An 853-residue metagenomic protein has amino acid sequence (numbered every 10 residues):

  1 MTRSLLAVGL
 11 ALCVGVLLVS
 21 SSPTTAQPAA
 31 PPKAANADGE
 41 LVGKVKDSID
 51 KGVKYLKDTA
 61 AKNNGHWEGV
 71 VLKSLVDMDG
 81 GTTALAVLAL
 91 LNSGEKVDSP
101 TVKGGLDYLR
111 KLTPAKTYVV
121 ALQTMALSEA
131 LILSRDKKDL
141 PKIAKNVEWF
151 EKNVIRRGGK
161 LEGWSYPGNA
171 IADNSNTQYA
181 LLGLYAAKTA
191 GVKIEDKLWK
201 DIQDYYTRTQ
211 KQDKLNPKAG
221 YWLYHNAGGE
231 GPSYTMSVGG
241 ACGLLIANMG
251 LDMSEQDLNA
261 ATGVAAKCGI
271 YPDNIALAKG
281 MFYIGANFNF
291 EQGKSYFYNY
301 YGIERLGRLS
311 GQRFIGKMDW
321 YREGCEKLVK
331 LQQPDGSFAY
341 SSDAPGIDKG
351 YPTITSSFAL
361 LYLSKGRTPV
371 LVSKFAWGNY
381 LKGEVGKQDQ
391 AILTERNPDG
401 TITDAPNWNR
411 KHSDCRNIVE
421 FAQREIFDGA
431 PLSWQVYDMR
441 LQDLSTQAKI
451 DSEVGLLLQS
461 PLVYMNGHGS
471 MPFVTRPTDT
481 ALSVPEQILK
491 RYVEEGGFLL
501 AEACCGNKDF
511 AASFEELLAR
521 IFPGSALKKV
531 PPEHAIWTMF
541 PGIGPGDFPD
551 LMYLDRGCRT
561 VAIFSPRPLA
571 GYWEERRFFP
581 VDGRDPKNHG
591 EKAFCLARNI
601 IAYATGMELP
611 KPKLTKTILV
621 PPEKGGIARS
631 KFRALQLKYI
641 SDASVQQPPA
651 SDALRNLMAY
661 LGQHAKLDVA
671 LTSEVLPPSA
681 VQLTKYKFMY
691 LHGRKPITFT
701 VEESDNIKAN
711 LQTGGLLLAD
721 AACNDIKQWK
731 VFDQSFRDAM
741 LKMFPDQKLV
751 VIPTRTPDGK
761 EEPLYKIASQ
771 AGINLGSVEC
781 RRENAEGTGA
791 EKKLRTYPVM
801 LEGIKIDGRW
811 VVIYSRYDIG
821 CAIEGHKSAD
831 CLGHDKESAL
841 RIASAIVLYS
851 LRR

Functional and structural regions predicted by a protein language model:
A7-S20: Bacterial N-terminal signal peptides
L18-A30: Signal peptide processing junction and immediate N-terminal pro/mature segment of secreted/exported proteins
Q27-K51, H66-T101, L112-E148, K152-K200 (+4 more regions): An alpha-helical repeat/solenoid feature that recognizes helix-turn-helix modules
L56-T82, D98-A115, R440-D451, V669-P677: Internal amphipathic alpha-helical repeat/solenoid segments
L88, Q123-M125, F150-E151, T177 (+13 more regions): Structural recognition of the beta-strand scaffold that forms the well-ordered cores of secreted hydrolase catalytic
T101, R424-I521, M539, S565 (+3 more regions): Helical hinge/lid and interdomain linker segments adjacent to catalytic or ligand-binding clefts that mediate domain
T368-L462, N466-S470, L569, R577-F688 (+3 more regions): Aromatic-Pro/Gly-enriched surface loop or interdomain linker that acts as a lid/target-recognition segment
G506-N599, Y603, K613-K616, A628-R633 (+4 more regions): An acidic, glycine-rich "communication" segment
